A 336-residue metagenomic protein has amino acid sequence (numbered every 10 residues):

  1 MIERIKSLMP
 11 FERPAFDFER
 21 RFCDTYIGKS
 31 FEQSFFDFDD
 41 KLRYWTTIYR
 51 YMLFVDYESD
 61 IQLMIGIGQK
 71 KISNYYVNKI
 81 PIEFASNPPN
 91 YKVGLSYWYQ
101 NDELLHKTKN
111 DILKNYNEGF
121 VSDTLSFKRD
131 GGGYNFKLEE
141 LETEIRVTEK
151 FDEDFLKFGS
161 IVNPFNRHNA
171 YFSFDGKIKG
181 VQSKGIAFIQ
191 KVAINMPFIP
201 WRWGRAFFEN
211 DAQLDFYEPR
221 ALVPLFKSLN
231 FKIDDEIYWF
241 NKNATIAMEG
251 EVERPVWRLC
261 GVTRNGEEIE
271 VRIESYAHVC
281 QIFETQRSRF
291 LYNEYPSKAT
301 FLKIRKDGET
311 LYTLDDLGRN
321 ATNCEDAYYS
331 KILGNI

Functional and structural regions predicted by a protein language model:
M1-I336: Structured soluble/peripheral alpha/beta segments that form catalytic or ligand/cofactor-binding pockets
